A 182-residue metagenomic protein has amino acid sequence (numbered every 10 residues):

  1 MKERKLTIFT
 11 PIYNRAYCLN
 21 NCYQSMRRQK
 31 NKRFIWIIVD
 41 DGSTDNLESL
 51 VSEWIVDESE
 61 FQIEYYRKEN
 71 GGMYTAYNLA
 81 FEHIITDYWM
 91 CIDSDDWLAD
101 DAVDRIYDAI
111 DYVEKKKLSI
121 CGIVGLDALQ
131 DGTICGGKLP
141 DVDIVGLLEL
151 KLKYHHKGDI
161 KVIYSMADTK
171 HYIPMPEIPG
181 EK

Functional and structural regions predicted by a protein language model:
R4-T7, I35: Cell-envelope/extracellular polymer assembly enzymes that use nucleotide-activated donors
N14-R28: Short, well-formed alpha-helical segments that are part of the catalytic scaffolds of diverse glycosyltransferases
S25, D40-V51: A conserved acidic beta->alpha catalytic loop
R33-G42, E64-E69: Short beta-strand/loop segment that forms part of the nucleotide-sugar
K68-I84: Glycine-rich, basic loop-to-helix element that forms the pyrophosphate-binding segment of sugar-nucleotide handling
W89: Short aromatic/hydrophobic "clamp" motif used to bind/position activated sugar donors
D101-G136: Conserved donor NDP-sugar-binding/catalytic core segment of glycosyltransferases
G136-K182: Conserved nucleotide-sugar donor-binding catalytic segment
